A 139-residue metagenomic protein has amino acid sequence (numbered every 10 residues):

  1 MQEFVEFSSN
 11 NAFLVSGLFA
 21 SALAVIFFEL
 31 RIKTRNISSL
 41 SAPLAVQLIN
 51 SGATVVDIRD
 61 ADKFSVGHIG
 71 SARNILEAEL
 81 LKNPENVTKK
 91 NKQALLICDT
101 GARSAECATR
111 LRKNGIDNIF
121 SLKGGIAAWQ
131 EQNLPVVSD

Functional and structural regions predicted by a protein language model:
M1-S39, P43, L48-S51, A61-Q93 (+1 more regions): Rhodanese-like catalytic fold shared by cysteine-dependent sulfurtransferases and DSP/PTP-type phosphatases
V55-D57: Structural scaffold elements adjacent to functional motifs in cytosolic proteins
I97: Short, surface-exposed ligand- or partner-binding patches at beta-edge/loop junctions that are enriched in aromatics
